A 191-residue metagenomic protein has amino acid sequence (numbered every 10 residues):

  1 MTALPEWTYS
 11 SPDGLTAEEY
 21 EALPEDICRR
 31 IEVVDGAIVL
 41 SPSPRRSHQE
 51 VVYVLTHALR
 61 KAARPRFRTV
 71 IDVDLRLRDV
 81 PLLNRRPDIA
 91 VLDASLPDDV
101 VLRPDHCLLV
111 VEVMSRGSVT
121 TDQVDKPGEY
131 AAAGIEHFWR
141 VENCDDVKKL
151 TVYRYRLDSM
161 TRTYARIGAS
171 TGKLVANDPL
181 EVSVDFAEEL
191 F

Functional and structural regions predicted by a protein language model:
M1-F191: Gly/Pro/Ser/Thr-rich low-complexity, intrinsically disordered segments predominantly at protein N-termini
